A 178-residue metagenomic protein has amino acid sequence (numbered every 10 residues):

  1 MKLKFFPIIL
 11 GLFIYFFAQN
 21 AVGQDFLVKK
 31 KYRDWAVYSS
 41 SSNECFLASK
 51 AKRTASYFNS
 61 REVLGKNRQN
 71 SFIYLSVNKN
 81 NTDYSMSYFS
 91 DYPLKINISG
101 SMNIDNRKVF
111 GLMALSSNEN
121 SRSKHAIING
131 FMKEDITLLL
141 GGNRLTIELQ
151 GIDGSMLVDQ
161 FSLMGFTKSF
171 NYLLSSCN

Functional and structural regions predicted by a protein language model:
K2-G11, Y15: Sec-dependent signal peptide recognition, specifically the positively charged N-region followed immediately by
G23-N178: A generic "folded-domain core" signal
